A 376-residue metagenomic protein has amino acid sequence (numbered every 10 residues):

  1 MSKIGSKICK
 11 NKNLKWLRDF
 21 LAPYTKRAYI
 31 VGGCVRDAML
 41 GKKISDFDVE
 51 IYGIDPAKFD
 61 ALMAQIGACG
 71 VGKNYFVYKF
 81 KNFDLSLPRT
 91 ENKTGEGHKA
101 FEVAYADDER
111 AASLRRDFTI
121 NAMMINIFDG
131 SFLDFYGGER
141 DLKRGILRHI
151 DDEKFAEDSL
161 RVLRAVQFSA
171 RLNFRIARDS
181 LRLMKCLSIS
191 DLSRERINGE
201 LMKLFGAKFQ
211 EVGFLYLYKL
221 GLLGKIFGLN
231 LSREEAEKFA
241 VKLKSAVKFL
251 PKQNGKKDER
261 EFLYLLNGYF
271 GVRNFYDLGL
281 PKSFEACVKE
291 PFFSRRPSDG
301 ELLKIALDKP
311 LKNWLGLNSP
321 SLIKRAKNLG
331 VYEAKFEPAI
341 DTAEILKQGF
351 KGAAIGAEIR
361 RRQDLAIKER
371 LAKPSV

Functional and structural regions predicted by a protein language model:
M1-V376: Catalytic cores of the polymerase beta-like nucleotidyltransferase superfamily and closely associated nucleotide
